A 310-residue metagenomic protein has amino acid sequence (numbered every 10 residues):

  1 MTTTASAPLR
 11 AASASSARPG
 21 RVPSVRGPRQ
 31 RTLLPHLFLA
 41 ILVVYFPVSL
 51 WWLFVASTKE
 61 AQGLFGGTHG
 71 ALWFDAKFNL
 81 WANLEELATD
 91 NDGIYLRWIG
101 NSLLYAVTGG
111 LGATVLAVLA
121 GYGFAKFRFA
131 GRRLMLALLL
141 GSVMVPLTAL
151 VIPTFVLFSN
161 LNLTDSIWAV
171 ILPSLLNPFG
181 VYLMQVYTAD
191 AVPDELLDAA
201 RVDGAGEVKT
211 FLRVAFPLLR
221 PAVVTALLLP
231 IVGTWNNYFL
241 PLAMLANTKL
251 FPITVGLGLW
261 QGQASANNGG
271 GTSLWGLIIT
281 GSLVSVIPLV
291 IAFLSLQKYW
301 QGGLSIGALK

Functional and structural regions predicted by a protein language model:
M1-R29: Short, Lys/Arg-rich, polar N-terminal cytosolic tail immediately upstream of the first transmembrane signal-anchor
R31-L309: A structural signal for multi-pass alpha-helical bundles of membrane permease subunits that mediate small-molecule
